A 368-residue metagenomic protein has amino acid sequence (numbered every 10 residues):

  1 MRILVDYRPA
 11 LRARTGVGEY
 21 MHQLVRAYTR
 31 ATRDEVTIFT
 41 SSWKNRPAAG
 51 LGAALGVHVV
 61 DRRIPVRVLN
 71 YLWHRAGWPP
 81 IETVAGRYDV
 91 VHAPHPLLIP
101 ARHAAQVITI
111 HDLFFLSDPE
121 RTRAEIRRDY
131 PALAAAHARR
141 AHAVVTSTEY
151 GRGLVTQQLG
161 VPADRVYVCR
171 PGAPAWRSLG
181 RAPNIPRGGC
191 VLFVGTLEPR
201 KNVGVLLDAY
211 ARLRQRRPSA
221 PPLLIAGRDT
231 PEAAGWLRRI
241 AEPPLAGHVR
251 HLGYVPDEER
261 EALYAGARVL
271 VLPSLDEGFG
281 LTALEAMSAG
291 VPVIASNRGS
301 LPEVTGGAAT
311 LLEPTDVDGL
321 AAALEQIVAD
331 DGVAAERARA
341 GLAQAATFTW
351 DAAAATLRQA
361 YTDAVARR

Functional and structural regions predicted by a protein language model:
M1-R368: Carbohydrate transferase catalytic cores enriched for Leloir-type hexosyltransferases
